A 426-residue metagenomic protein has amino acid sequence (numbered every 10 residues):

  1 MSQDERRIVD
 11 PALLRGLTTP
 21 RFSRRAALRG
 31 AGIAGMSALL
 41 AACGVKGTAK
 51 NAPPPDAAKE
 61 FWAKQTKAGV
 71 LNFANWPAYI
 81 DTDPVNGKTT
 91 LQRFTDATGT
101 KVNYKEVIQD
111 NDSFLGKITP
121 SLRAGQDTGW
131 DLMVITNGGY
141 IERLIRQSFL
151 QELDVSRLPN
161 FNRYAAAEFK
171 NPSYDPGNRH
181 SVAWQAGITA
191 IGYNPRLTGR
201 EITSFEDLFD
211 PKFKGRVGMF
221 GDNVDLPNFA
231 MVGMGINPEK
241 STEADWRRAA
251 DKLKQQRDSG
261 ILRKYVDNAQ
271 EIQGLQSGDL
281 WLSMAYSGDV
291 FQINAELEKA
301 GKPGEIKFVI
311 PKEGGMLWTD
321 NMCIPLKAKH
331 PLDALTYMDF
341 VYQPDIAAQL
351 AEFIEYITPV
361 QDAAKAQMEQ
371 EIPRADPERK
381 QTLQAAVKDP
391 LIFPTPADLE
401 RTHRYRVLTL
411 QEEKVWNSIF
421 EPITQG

Functional and structural regions predicted by a protein language model:
M1-F22, A34-A38: N-terminal secretory signal peptides
A41-A42: C-terminal motif of bacterial Sec signal peptides marking the signal peptidase cleavage site
D56-G139: Early extracytoplasmic/lumenal segment of secretory-pathway proteins
W62, Q126-M133, Q151-I191, R216: A structural signal for short loop-to-beta-strand junctions that line the ligand-binding cleft of periplasmic/secreted
A190-L197, V232-I236, W318-D333, Q349-L350: A bilobed periplasmic-binding-protein/Venus flytrap-type ligand-binding module shared by bacterial periplasmic
G218-D222, L226, A230, P238-K307: Ligand-binding pocket segment of bilobal, Venus flytrap-like solute-binding proteins
P325-L399: Mature extracytoplasmic/periplasmic domains
D389-G426: Conserved C-terminal helix/tail region of periplasmic/extracytoplasmic solute-binding proteins
